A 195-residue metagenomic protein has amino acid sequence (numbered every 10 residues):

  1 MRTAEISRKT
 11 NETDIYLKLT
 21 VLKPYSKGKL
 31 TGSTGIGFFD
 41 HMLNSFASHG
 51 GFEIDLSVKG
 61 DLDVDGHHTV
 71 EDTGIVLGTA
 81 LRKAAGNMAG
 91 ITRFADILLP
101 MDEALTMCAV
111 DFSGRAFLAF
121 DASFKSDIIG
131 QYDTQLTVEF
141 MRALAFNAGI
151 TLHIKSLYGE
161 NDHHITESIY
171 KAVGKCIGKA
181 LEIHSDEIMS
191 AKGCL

Functional and structural regions predicted by a protein language model:
M1-L195: Structural preference for solvent-exposed beta-strand-turn elements and adjacent flexible terminal/loop segments within
